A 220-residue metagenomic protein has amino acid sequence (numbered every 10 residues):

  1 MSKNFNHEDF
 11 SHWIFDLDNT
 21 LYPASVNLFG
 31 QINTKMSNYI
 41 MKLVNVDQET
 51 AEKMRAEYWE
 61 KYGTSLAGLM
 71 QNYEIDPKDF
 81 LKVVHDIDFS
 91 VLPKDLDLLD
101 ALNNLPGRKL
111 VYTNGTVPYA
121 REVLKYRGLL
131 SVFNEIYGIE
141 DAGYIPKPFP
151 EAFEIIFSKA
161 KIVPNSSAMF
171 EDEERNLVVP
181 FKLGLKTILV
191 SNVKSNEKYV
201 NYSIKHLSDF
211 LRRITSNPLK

Functional and structural regions predicted by a protein language model:
M1-F10, T116-K220: Asp-based, Mg2+/Mn2+-dependent phosphohydrolase catalytic module
K3-F15, T20-D97, P118: N-terminal helical cap/lid subdomain that shapes the substrate entry/recognition surface in HAD-like hydrolases
P23, V111-T113, L189: Hydrophobic residues in well-ordered beta-strands that form the structural core
S25, M54-R55, R108-K109, D141-A142 (+1 more regions): A generic structural signal for short
V46, I75, G107, I162 (+1 more regions): Short glycine/serine/threonine/alanine-rich loop segments
G68, A101-N104, V179: Well-formed, non-transmembrane alpha-helical positions, independent of function
D79-P93, L99-R127, F133-I139: Substrate-recognition element of Asp-dependent hydrolases with the DxDx(T/V) motif
